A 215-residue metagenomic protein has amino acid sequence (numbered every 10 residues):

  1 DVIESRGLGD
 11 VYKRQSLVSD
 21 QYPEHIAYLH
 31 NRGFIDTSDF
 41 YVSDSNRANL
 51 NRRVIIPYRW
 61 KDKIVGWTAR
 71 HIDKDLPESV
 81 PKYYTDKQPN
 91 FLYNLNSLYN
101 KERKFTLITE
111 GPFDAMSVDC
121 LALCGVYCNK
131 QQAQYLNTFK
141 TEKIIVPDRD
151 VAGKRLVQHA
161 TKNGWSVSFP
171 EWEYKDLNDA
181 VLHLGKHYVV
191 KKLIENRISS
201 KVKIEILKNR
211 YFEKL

Functional and structural regions predicted by a protein language model:
D1-Y12: Single conserved hydrophobic/aromatic residue that forms the stacking wall/gate of nucleotide- or nucleobase-binding
D20-Q21, F34-R53, D179-L215: Short, small/acidic-rich helices and loops at N termini and domain boundaries of DNA replication/processing enzymes
E24, Y28-R32: Amphipathic alpha-helical segments that form well-ordered structural scaffolds and often line/cohere around active
N31, R47-E142, P147, L156-V157: Phosphate-handling DNA/RNA-contact segment within nucleic-acid enzymes
D150-A152: Short Gly/Pro-enriched loop/turn and capping motifs at secondary-structure junctions
K154-G164: Short, aromatic/basic amphipathic alpha-helical patches
S166-N178: A generic structural motif
